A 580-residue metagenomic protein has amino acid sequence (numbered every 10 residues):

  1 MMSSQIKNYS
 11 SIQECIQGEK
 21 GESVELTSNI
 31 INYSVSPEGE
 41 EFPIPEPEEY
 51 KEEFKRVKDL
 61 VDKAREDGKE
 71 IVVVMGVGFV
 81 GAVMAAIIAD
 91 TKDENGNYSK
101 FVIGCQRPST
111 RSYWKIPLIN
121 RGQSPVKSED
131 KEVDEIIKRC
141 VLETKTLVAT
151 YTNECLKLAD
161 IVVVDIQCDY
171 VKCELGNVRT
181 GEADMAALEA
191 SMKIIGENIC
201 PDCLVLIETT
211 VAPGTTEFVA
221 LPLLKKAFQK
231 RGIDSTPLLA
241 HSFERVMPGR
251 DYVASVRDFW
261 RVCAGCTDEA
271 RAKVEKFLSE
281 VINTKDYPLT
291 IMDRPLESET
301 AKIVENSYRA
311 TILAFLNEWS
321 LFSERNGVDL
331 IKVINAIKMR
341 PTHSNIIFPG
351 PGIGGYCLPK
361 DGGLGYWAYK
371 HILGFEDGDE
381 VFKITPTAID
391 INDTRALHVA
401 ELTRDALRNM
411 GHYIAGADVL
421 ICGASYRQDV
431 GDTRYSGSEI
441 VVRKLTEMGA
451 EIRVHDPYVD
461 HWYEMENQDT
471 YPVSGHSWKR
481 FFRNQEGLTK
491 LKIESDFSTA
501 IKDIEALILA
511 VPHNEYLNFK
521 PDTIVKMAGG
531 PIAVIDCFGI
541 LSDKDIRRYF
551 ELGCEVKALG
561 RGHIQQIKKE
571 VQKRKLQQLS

Functional and structural regions predicted by a protein language model:
M2-S580: Structural/interface elements that position substrates and couple domains in central-metabolism enzymes
